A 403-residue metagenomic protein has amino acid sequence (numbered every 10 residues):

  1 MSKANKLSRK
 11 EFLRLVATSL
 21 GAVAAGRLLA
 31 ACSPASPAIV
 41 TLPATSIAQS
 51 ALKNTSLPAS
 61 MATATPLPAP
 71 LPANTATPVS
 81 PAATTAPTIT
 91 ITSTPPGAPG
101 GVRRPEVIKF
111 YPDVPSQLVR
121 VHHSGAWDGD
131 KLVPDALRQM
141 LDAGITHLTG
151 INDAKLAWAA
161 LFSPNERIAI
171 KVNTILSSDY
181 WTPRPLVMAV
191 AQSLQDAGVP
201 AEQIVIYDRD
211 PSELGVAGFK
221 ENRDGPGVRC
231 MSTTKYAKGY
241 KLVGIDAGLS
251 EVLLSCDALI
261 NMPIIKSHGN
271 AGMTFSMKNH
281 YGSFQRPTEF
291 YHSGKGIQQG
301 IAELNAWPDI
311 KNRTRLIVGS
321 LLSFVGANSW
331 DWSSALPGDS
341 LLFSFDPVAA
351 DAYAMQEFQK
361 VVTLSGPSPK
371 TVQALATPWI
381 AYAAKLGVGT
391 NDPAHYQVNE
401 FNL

Functional and structural regions predicted by a protein language model:
A4-L13, G26: Twin-arginine (Tat) signal peptide motif
A4-S8, A51, A169, S276: Intrinsically disordered, low-complexity sequence elements enriched in Ser/Thr/Gly/Pro
L13-A22, C32-P34, I39, P87-L403: N-terminal and secondary-structure boundary signal
P34-R104: Ser/Thr-rich, Proline-interspersed low-complexity disordered segments
